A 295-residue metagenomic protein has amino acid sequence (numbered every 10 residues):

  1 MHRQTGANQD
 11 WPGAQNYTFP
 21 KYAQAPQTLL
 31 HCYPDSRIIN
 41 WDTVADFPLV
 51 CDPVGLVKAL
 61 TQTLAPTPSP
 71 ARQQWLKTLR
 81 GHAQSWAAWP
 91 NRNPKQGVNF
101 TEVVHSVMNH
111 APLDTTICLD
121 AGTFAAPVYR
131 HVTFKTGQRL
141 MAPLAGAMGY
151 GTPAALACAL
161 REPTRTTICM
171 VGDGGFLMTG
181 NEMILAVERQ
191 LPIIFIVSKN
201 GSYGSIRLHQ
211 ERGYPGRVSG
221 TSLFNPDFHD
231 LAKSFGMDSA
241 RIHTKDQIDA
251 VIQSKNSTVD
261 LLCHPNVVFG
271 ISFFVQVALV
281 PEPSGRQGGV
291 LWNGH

Functional and structural regions predicted by a protein language model:
M1-P12, A126-Y203: Thiamine diphosphate
M1-T78, K255: Glycine-rich, acidic loop regions that bind phosphate or pyrophosphate groups
Q9-T18, K245-H295: Glycine/aspartate-rich loop-and-adjacent alpha/beta segment that forms the canonical ThDP
N16, W41-A45, R139-P143, M178 (+2 more regions): Short beta-alpha connecting loops at secondary-structure transitions that line or flank enzyme active sites
C32-W41, G204, L223-H229: Short, glycine/polar-rich helix-capping loops at beta-to-alpha or helix-loop-helix junctions that flank or form
D46-P48, L56, Q62, P66 (+1 more regions): Conserved thiamine diphosphate
R80-A159, T164: Active-site diphosphate/adenylate-binding microenvironment
